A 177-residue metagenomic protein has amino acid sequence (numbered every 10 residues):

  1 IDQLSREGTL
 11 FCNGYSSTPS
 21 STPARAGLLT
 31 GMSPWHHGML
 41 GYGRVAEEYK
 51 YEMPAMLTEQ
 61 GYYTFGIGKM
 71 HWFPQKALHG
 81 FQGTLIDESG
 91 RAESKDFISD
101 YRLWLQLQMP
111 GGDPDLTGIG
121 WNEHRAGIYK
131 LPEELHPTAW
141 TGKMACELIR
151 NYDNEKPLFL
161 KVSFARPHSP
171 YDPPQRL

Functional and structural regions predicted by a protein language model:
I1-L177: Formylglycine-dependent sulfatase
